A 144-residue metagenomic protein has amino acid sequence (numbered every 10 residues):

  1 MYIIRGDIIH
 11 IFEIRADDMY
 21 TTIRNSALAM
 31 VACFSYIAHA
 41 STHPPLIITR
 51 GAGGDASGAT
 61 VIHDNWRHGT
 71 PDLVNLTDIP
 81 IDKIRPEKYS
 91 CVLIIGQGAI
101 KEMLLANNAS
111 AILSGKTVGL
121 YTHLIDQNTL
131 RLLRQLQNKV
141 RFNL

Functional and structural regions predicted by a protein language model:
G6, H10-D18: Short, Lys/Arg-enriched N-terminal segments with co-localized hydrophobic residues within the first ~10-30 amino acids
D18-A27: Bacterial N-terminal signal peptides that target proteins for export
A38-T42: Boundary at the C-terminal end of the N-terminal hydrophobic targeting segment
P44-A52: Short beta-strand segments enriched in small/hydrophobic residues
G54-L130: Helical hinge/lid and interdomain linker segments adjacent to catalytic or ligand-binding clefts that mediate domain
Q127-L144: An acidic, glycine-rich "communication" segment
